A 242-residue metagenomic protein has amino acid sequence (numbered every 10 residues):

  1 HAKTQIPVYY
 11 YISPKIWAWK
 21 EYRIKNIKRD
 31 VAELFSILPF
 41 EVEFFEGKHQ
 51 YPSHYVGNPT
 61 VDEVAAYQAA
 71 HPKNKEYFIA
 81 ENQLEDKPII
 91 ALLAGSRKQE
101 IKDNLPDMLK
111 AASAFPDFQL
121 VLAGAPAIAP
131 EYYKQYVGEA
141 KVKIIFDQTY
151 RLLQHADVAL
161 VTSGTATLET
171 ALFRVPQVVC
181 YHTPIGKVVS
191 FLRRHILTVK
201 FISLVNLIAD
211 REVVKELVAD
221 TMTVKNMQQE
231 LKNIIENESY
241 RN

Functional and structural regions predicted by a protein language model:
H1-N242: Nucleotide-activated sugar donor-binding and catalytic core shared by glycosyltransferases and related lipid-linked
